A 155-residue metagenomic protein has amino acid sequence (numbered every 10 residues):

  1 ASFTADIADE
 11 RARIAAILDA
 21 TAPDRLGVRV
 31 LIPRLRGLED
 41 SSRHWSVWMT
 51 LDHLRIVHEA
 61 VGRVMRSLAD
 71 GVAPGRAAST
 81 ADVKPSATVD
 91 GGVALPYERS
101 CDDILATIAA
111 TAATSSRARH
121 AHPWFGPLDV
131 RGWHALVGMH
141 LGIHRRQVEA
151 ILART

Functional and structural regions predicted by a protein language model:
A1-T155: Aromatic-glycine hotspot motif
